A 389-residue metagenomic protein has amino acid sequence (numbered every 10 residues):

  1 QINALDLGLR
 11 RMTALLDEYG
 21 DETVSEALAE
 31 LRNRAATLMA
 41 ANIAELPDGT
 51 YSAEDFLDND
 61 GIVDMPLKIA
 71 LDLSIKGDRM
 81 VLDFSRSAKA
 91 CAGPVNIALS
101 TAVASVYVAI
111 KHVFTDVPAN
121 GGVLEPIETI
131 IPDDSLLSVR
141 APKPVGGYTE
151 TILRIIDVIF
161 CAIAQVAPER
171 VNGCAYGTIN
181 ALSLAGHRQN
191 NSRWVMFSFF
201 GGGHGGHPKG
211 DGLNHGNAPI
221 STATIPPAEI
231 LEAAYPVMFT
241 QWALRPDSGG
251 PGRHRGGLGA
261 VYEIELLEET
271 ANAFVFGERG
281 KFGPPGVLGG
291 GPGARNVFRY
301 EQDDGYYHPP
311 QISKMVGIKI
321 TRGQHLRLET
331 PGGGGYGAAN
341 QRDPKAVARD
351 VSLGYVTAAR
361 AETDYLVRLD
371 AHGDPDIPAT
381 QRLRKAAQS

Functional and structural regions predicted by a protein language model:
Q1-S389: Glycine/proline-enriched, intrinsically flexible loops and inter-domain linkers
